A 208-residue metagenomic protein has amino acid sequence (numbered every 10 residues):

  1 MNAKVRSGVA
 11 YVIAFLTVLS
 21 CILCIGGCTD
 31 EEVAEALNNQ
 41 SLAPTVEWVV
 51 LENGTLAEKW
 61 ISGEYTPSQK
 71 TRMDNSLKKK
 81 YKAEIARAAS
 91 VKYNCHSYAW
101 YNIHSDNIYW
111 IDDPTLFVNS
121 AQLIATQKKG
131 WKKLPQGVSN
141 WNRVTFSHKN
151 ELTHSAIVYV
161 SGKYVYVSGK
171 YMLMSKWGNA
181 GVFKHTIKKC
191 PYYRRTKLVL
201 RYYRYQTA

Functional and structural regions predicted by a protein language model:
N2-I13: Bacterial N-terminal signal peptides that target proteins for export
G8, V91, K149-T153: A short catalytic or substrate-binding loop motif that flags glycine-/basic-rich loops and adjacent residues that bind
V12-C24: Bacterial N-terminal signal peptides
T29-E31: Bacterial signal peptide processing site
A34-S120: N-terminal capping segments
I111-G181: ...with weaker cross-activation on analogous glycine-rich loops/strands in unrelated enzymes
V160-A208: Aromatic- and glycine-rich peptidoglycan recognition patches
